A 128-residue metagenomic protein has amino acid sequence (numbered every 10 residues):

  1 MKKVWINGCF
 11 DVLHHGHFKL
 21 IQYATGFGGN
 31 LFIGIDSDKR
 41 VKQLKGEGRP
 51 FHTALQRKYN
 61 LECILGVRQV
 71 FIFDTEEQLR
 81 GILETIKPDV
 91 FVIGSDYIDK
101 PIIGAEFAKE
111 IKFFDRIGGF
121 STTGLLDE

Functional and structural regions predicted by a protein language model:
M1-E128: Nucleotidyltransferase catalytic core that binds NTPs
